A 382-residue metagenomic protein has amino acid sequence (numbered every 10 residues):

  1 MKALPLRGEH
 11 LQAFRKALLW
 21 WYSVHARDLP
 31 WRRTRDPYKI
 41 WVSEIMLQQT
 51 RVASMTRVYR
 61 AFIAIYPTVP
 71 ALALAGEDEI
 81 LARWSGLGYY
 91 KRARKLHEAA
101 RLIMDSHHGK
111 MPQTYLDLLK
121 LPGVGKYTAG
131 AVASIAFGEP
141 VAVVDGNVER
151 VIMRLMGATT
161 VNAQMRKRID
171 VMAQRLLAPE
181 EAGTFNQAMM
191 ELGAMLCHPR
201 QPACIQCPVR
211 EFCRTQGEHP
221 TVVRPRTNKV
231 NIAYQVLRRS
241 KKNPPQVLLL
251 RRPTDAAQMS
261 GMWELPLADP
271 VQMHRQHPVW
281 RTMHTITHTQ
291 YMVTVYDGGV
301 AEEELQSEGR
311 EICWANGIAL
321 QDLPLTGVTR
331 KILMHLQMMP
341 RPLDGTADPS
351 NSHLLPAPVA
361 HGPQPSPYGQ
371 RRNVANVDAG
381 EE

Functional and structural regions predicted by a protein language model:
M1-D28, R33, A194-E382: Intrinsically disordered, low-complexity, charged terminal extensions of DNA damage-control enzymes
K2-H10, K16-R214, E218-H219: Catalytic cores of DNA base-excision repair glycosylases
